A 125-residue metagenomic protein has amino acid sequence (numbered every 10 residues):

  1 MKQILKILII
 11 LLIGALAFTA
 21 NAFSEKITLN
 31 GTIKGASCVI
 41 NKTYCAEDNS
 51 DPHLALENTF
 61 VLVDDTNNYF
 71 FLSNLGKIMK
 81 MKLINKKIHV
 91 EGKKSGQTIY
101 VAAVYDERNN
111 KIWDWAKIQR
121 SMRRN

Functional and structural regions predicted by a protein language model:
M1-I9: Bacterial N-terminal signal peptides that target proteins for export
L8-A17: Bacterial N-terminal signal peptides
A22-N125: OB-fold and OB-like single-stranded nucleic-acid-recognition modules and their adjacent interaction interfaces
